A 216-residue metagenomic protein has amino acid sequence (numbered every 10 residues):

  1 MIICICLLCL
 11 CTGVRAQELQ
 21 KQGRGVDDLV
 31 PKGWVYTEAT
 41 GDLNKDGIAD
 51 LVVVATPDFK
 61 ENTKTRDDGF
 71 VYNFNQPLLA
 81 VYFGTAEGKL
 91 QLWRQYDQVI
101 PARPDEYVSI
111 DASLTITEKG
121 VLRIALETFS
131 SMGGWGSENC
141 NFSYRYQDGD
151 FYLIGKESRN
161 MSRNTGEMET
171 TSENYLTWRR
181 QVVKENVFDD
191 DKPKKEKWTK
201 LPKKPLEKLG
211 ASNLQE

Functional and structural regions predicted by a protein language model:
M1-L19: Bacterial Sec-dependent N-terminal signal peptides
Q17-P31, E87-D105: Blade-edge motifs of beta-propeller repeat domains
K21, K60-Y96, Y144-Y146: Beta-propeller blade repeat segments, especially FG-GAP/WD-type strand-to-loop junctions in 6- to 7-bladed propeller
R24-L51: N-terminal targeting signals for Sec/Tat export/insertion, comprising classic cleavable signal peptides
D28-L29, K64-F74, S131-G136: Short consensus segments that form the blades of beta-propeller domains, in both extracellular/periplasmic
W34-L43, V108-G120: Beta-propeller blade termini
L43-A55, T117-L126: Acidic/hydrophobic-patterned starts of short beta strands in beta-sheet-rich repeat architectures
D111-E216: Acidic, small-residue rich beta-repeat scaffolds with periodic aromatic anchors
